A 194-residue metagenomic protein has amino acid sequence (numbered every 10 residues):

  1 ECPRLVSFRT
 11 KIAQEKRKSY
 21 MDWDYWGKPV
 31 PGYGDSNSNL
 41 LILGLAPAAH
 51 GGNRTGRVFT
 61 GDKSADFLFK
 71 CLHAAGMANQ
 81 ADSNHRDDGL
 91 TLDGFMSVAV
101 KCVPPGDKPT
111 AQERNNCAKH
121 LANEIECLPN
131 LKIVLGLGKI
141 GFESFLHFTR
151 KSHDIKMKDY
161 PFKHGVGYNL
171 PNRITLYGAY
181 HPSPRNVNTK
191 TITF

Functional and structural regions predicted by a protein language model:
E1-Y160, H164-L170, I174-N188, I192: A polyanion-binding, active-site-adjacent surface
